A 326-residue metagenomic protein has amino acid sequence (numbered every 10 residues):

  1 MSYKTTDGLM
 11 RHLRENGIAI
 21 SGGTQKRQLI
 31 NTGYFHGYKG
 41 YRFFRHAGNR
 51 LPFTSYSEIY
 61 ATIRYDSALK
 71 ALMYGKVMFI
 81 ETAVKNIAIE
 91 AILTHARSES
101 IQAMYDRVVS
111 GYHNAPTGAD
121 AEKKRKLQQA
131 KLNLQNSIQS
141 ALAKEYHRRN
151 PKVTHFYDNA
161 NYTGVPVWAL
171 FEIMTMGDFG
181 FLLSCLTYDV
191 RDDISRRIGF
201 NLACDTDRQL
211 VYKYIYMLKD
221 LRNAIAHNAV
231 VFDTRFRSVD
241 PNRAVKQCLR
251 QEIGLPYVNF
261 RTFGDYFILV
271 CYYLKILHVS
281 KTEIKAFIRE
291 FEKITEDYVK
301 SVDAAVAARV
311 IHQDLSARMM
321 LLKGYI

Functional and structural regions predicted by a protein language model:
M1-I326: Long, contiguous internal "core" modules enriched in hydrophobic/ aromatic residues
